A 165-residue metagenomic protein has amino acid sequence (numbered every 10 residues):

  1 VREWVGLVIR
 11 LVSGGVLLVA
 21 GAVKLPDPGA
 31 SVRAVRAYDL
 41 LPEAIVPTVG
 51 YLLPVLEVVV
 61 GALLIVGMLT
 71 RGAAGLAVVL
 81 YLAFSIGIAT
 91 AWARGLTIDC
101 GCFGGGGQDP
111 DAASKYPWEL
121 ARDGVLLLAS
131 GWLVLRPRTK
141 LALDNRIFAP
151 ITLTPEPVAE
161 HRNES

Functional and structural regions predicted by a protein language model:
V1-E160: Membrane-interfacial helix-loop segments of redox and metal-homeostasis proteins, especially TM-loop-TM junctions
H161-S165: Short, intrinsically disordered, low-complexity terminal/loop segments
